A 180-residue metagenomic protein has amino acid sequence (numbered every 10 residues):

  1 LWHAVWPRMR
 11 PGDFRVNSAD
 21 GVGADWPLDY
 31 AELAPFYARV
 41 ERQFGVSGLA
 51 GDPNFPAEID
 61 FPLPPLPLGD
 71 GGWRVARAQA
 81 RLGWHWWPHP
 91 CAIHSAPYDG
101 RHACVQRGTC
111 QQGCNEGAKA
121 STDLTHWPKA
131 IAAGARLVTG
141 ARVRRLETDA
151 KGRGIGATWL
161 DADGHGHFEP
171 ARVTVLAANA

Functional and structural regions predicted by a protein language model:
W2-V5, D13-V143: Conserved redox-cofactor binding core of oxidoreductases
R145-E169, T174: Conserved beta-strand-loop-beta-strand element in the redox core of flavoprotein oxidoreductases
L176-A180: Flavin (primarily FAD) binding-site architecture
